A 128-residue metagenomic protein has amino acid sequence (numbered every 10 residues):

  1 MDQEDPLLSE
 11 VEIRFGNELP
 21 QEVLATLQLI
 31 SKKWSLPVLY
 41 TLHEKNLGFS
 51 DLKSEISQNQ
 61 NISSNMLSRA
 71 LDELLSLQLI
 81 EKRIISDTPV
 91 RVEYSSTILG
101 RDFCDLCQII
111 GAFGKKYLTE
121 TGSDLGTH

Functional and structural regions predicted by a protein language model:
M1-I30: N-terminal leader segment of winged-helix/HTH proteins
Q21-M66: N-terminal helix-turn-helix DNA-binding core of bacterial DNA-binding proteins
K32, L36, D72, R101 (+1 more regions): Generic detection of well-ordered alpha-helical segments
S35, L47, S76-L79, K115: Generic structural signal for secondary-structure transition and capping sites
Y40, L77, L106-E120: Alpha-helical linker/hinge and terminal dimerization helices associated with HTH transcriptional regulators
K53-I85, P89-V90: Canonical helix-turn-helix DNA-binding module
D87-I110: Basic, amphipathic "hinge/linker" alpha-helix immediately C-terminal to the N-terminal HTH DNA-binding motif
S123-H128: Exposed, interaction-prone assembly regions rather than primary DNA-binding/catalytic cores
